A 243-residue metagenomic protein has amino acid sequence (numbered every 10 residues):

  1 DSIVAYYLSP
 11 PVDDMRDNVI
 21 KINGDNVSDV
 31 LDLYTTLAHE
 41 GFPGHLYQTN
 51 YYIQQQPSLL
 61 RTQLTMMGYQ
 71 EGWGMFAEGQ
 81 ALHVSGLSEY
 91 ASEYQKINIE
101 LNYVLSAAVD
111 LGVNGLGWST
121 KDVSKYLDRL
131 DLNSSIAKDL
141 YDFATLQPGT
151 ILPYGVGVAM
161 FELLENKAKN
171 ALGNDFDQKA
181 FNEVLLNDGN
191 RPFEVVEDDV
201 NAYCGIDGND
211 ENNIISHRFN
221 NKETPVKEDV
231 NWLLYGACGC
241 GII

Functional and structural regions predicted by a protein language model:
D1-I215: Long, His/Glu/Asp-enriched segments that create or flank divalent metal/ion-associated functional microenvironments
Y34, L140, N220, W232-L233: Generic signature of intrinsically disordered, low-complexity, basic-rich segments and short cationic peptides
E194, R218-N220, G236: Compositionally biased, intrinsically disordered low-complexity regions enriched in proline and serine
N209, I215-E228: N-terminal, intrinsically disordered, polar/charged segments of Gram-positive cell-envelope systems that serve as
T224-C240: Juxtamembrane/start-of-transmembrane alpha-helix segments at the extracytoplasmic/lumenal side of membrane anchors
